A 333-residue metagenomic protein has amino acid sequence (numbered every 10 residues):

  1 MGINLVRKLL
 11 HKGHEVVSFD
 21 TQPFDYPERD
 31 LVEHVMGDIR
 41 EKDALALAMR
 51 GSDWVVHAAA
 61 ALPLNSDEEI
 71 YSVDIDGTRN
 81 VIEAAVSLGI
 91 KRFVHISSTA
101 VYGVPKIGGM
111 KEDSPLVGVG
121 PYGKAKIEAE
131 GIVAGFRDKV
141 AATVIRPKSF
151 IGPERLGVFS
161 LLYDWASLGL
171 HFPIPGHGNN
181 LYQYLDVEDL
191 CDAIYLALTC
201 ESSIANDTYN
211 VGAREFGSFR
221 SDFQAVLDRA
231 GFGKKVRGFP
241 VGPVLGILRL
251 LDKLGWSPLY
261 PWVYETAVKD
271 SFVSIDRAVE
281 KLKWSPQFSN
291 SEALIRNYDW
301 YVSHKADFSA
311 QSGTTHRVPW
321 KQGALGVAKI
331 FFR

Functional and structural regions predicted by a protein language model:
M1-W54, A58: N-terminal Rossmann/SDR dinucleotide-binding element
M36-D76, A84, T99-V104: NAD(P)H-binding glycine-rich loop region in Rossmannoid oxidoreductase-like domains and their noncatalytic homologs
D76, N80-Y122, T143: Conserved Rossmann-fold NAD(P)-dependent oxidoreductase catalytic core, especially the SDR/UDP-sugar
N80, E128, R155-L161, G176-L198 (+2 more regions): Substrate-positioning beta->alpha
G103, T143-L161: Flexible, glycine-rich beta-alpha linker
V117-R146: Active-site Tyr-X1-5-Lys
G152, I174-N180, D207-G217, L227-G231 (+4 more regions): Glycine-rich Rossmann NAD(P)(H)-binding loop
C200-L259, I275, S291, I295-R296 (+2 more regions): Mid/C-terminal beta-alpha module of Rossmann-like enzyme folds, strongest in SDR-family dehydrogenases/epimerases
